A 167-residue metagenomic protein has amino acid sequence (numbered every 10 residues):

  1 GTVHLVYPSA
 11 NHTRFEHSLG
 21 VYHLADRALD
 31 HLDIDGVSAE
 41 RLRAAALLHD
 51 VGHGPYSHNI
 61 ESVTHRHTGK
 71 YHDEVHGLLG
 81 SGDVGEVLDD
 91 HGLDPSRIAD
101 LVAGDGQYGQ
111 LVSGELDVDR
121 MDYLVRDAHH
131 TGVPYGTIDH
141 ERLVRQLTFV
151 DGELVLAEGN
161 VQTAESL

Functional and structural regions predicted by a protein language model:
T2, V6-A44, G52-L167: Sequence-structural signature of the catalytic-core scaffold of metal-dependent phosphohydrolases that act on
